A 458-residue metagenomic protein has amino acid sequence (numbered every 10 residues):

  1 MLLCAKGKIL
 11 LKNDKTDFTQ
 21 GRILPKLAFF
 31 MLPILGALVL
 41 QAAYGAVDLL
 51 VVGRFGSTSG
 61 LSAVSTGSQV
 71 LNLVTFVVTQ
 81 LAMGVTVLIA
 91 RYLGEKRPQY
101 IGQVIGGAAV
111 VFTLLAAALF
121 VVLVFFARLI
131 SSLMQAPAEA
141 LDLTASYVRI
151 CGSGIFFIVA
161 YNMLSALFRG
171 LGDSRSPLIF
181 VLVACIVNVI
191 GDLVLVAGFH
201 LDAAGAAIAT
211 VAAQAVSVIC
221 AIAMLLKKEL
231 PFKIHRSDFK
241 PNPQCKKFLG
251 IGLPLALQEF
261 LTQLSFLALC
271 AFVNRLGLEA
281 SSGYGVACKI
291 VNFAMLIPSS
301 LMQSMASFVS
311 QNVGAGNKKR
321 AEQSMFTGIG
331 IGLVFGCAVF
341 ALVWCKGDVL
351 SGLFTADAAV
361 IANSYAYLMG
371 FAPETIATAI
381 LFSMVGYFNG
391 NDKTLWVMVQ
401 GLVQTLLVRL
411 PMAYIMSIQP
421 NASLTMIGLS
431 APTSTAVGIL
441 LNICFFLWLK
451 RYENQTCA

Functional and structural regions predicted by a protein language model:
M1-M31, I89-F156, G198-L253, V309-E374 (+1 more regions): Short alpha-helical transmembrane segments in multi-pass integral membrane proteins
F18-L50, R54-F55, Q69-G84, L88 (+7 more regions): N-terminal transmembrane alpha-helices
F29-D48, I150, A184, A213-S217 (+4 more regions): Transmembrane helical elements of multi-pass membrane transporters/channels
I34, L38, L50, V87 (+16 more regions): Transmembrane alpha-helix boundary and packing residues in multipass membrane permease domains and related
V39, A43-S62, S131-A138, V194-L201 (+4 more regions): Helix-terminus/linker motif at the lipid-water interface of multi-pass membrane proteins
L61-V121, I158-P177, G283-G347, T378-Q400: Small-residue-rich hydrophobic transmembrane alpha-helices
L73-F76, N188-D192, S217-I222, F293-L296 (+3 more regions): Hydrophobic transmembrane alpha-helices of multi-pass small-molecule transporters
A82, C151-R169, P177-C185, A206-I219 (+5 more regions): Short runs within selected transmembrane alpha-helices of multi-pass transporters and secretion channels
